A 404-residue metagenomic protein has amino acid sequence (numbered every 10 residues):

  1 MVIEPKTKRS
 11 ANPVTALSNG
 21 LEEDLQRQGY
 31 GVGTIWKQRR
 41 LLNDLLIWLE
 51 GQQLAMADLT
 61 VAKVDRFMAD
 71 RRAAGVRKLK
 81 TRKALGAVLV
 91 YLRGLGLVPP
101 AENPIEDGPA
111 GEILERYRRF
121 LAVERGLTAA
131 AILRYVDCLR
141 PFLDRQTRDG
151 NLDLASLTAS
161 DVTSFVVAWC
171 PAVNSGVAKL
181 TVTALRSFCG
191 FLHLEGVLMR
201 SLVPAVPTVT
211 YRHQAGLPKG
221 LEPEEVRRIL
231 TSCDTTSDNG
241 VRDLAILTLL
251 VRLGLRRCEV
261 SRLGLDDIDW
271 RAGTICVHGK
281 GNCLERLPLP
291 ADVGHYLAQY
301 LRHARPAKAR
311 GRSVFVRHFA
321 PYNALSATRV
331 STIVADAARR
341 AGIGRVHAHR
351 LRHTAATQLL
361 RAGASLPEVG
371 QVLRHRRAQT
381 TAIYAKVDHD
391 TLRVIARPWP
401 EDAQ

Functional and structural regions predicted by a protein language model:
M1-Q404: Conserved catalytic core of the tyrosine transesterase superfamily
